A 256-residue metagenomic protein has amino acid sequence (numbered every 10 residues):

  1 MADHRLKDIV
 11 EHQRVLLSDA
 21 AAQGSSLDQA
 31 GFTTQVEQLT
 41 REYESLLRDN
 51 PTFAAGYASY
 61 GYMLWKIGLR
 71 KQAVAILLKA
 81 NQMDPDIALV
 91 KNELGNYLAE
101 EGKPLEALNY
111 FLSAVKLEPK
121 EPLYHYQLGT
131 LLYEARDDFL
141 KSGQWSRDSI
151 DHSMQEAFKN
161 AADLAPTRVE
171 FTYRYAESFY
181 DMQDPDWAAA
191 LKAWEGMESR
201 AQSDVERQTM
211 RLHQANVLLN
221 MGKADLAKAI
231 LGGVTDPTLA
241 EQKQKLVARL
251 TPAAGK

Functional and structural regions predicted by a protein language model:
M1-E44, R48-D49: N-terminal leader/linker segments that initiate helical-solenoid repeat arrays
I9, R14-S25, G68, G102 (+6 more regions): Short coil/turn linking the two alpha-helices of tandem helical-hairpin repeats
F32-R41, K66-K79, E100-S113, A135-N160 (+2 more regions): Structural signature of tandem alpha-helical TPR/SEL1-like repeats, specifically the intra-repeat loop/turn
S45-L46, K79-A80, S113-A114, N160-A161 (+2 more regions): Canonical positions in the second alpha-helix
P51, P85, P119, P166 (+2 more regions): Short coil turns that delineate tetratricopeptide repeat
G56, V90, Y124, F171 (+2 more regions): TPR alpha-solenoid repeat register
Y62, N96, T130, D137 (+3 more regions): Residue-level recognition of tetratricopeptide repeat
